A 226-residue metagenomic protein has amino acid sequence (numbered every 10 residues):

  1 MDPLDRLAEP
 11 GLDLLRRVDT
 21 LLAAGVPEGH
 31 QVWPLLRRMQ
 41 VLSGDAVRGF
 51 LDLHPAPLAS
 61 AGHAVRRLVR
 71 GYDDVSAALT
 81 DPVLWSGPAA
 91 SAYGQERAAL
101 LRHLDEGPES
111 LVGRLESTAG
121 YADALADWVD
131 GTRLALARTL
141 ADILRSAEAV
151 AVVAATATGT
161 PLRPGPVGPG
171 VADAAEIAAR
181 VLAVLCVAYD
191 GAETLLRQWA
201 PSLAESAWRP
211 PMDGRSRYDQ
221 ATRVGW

Functional and structural regions predicted by a protein language model:
M1-D45, G107-S117, Y121-W226: Intrinsically disordered, low-complexity Pro/Gly/Thr/Ser/Ala-rich repeat tracts
M1-L12, P57-S60, A64-R70, S76-A78: Solvent-exposed, charged interface segments at domain starts and junctions
P27-R37, F50, H63-L101: Short amphipathic helix-turn modules centered on a small-residue break
V41, L58-S60, A98: A short alpha-helix capping/helix-coil boundary motif
D45-P57, A64: Assembly/interface modules of non-enzymatic eukaryotic complex subunits
H54, V83-S86, A90, P164 (+1 more regions): Alpha-helical rod/repeat scaffolding segments in eukaryotic adaptors/tethers and long-chain four-helix cytokines
P55, G62, R66-V69, S76 (+4 more regions): Heptad-repeat amphipathic alpha-helical coiled-coil interaction surface used for oligomerization/assembly
